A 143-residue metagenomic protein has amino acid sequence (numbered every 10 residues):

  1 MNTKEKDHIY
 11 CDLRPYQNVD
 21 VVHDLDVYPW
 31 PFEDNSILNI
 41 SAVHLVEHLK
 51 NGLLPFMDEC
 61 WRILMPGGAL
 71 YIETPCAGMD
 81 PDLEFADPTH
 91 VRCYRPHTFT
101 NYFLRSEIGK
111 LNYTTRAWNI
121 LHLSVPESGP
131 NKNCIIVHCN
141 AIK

Functional and structural regions predicted by a protein language model:
M1-G78: Conserved SAM-binding loop
K50-W61, M65, A69-K143: S-adenosyl-L-methionine-dependent methyltransferase catalytic module, highlighting the catalytic core
